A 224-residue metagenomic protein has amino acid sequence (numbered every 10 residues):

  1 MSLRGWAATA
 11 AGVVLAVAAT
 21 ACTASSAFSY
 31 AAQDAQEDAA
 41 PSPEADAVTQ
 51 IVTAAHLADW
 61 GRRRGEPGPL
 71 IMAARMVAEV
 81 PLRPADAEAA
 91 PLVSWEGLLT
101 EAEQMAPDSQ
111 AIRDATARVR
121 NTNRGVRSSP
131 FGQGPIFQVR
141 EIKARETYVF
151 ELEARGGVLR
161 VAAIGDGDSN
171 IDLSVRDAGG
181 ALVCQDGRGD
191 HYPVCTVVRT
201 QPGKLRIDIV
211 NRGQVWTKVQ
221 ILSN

Functional and structural regions predicted by a protein language model:
M1-V13: Bacterial N-terminal signal peptides that target proteins for export
T23-S25: Bacterial signal peptide processing site
A27-A35: Short, low-complexity, disordered segments immediately C-terminal to signal peptides in bacterial exported proteins
D34-E101: Alpha-helical, heptad-rich or low-complexity scaffold/stalk segments that mediate oligomerization or tethering
W60, V77-E151: Non-catalytic extracellular/lumenal accessory regions of secreted precursors
R64, R140-N224: Acidic, Ser/Thr/Pro-rich low-complexity intrinsically disordered segments
